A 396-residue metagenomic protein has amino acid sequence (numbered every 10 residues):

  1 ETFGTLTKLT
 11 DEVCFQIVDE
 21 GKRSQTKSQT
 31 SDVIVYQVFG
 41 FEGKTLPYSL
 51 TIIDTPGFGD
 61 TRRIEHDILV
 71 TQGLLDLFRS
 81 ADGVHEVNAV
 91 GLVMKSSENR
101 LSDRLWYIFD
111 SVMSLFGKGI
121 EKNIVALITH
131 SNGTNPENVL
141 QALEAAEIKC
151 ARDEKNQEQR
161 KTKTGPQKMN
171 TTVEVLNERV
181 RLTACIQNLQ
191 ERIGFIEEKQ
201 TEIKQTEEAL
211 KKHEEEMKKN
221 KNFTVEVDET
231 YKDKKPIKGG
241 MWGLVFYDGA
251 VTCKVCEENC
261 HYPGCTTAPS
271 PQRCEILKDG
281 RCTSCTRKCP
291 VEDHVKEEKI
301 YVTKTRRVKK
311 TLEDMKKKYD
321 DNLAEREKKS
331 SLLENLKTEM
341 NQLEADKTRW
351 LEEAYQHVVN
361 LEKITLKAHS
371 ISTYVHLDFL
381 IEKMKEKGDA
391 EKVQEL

Functional and structural regions predicted by a protein language model:
E1-L396: Conserved GTPase G-domain substructure that encodes guanine base recognition and part of the catalytic core, centered
